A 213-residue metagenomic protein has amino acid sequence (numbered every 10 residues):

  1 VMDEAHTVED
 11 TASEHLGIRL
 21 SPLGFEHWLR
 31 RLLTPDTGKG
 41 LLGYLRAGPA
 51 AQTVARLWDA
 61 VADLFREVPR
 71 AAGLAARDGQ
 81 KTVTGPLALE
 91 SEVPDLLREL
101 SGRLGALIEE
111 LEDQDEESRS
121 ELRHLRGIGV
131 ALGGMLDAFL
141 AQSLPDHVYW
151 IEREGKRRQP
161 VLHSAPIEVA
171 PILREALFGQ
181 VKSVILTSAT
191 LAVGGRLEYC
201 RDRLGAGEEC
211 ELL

Functional and structural regions predicted by a protein language model:
V1-L213: ASCE RecA-like P-loop NTPase motor cores that couple ATP hydrolysis to mechanical translocation on nucleic acids
